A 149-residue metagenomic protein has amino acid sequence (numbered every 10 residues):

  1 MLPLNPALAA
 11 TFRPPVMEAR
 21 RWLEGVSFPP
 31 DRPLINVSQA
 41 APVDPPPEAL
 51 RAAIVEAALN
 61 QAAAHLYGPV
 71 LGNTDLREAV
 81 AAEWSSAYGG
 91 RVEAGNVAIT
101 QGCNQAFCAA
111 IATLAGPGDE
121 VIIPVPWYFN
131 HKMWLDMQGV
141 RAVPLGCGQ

Functional and structural regions predicted by a protein language model:
M1-A9: Generic N-terminal amphipathic, Lys/Arg-enriched alpha-helix
N5, P15, N60, I122-P124: Short linear sequence motifs
A9-A10, D119: Residue-level detector of alpha-helical hydrophobic segments embedded in or interacting with membranes
A10-G102, A109: N-terminal small-domain helix-loop-helix segment of the aminotransferase-like
G95, A112-Q149: PLP-dependent aminotransferase-like
A106-F107, H131: Short, hydrophobic alpha-helical packing/hinge segments within bilobed ligand-binding/sensory domains
